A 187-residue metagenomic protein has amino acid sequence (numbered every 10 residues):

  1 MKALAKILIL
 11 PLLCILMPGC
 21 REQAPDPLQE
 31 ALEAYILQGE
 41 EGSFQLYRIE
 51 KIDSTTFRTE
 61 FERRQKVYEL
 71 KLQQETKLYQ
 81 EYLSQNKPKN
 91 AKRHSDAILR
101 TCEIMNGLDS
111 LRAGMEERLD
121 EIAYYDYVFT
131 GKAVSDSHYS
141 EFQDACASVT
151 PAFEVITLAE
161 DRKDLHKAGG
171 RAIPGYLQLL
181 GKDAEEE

Functional and structural regions predicted by a protein language model:
M1-P18: Sec-dependent bacterial lipoprotein signal peptides
C20-E187: Cystatin/cathelin-like cysteine-protease inhibitor module
